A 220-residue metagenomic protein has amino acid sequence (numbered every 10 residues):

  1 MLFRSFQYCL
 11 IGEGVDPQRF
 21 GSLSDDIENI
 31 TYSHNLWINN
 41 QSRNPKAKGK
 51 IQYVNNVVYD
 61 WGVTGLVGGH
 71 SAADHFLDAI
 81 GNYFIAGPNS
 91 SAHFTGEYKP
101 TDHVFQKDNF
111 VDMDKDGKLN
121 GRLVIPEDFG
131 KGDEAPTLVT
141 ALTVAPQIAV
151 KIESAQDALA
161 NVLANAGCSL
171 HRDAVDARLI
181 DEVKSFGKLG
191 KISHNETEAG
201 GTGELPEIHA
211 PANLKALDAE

Functional and structural regions predicted by a protein language model:
M1-D16, F20-R43, K50-V63, F76-P88 (+1 more regions): Right-handed parallel beta-helix
S24, K46, G68-S71: Glycine- and other small-residue-rich loops at beta-strand/loop junctions that grip anionic moieties
V54-A155: Aromatic sugar-binding interfaces of carbohydrate-active proteins
D114, N120-E220: C-terminal functional modules
